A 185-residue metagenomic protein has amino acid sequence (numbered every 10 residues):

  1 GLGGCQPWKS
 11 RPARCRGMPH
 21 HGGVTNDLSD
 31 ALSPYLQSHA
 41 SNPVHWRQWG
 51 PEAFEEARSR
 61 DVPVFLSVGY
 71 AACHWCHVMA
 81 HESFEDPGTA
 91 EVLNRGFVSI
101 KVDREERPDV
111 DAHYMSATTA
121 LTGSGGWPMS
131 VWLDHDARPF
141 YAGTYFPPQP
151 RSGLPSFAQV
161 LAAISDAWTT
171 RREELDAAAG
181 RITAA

Functional and structural regions predicted by a protein language model:
P19-A185: Replace the tail clause
